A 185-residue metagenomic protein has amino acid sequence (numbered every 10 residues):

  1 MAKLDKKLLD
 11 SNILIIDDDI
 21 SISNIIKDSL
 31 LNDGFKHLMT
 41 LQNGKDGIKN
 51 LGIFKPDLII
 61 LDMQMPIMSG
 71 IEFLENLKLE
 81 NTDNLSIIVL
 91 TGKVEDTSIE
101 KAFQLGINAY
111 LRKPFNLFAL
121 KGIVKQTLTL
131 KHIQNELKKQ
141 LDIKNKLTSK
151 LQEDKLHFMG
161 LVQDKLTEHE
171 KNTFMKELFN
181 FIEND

Functional and structural regions predicted by a protein language model:
M1-N12, D142-I143, L147, L156 (+1 more regions): Non-catalytic signal-transmission and effector/linker regions of two-component phosphorelay proteins
I20-M39: Two-component/phosphorelay signaling modules centered on CheY-like receiver
K27, E72, V94-A109: Alpha4 helix (beta4-alpha4-beta5 surface) of REC/receiver domains from two-component response regulators
Q42-D46, Q64, S69-E72: Acidic catalytic/metal-coordinating carboxylates
K49, I71-T82: Short amphipathic alpha-helix used as the core "switch/output" element in two-component signaling
F54-I60: Active-site beta3 strand of CheY-like receiver
T97, F115-V124, L128, H132: C-terminal output helix
